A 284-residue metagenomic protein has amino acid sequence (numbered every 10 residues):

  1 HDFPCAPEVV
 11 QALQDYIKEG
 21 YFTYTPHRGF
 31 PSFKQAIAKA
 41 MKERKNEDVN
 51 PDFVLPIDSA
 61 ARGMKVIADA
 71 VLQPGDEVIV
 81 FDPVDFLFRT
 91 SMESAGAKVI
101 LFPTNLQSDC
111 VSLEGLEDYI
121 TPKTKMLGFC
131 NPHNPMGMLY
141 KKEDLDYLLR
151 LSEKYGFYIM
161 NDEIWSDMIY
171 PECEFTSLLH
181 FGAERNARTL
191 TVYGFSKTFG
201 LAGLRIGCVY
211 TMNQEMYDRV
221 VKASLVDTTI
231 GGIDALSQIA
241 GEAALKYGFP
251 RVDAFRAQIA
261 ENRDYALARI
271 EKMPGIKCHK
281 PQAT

Functional and structural regions predicted by a protein language model:
H1-S59, V66, A244-Y247: N-terminal small-domain helix-loop-helix segment of the aminotransferase-like
A70-M92: Conserved PLP-anchoring active-site segment centered on the Schiff-base-forming lysine
A95, L151-Y155, R185, M273: Helix C-cap/helix->beta junction micro-motif
T104-E174: Active-site phosphate-binding strand-loop segment of PLP-dependent enzymes
F181-R219: Active-site PLP attachment segment
E184, E215-S237: Active-site C-terminal subdomain of aminotransferase-like
G232-Q258: Structural motif of enzymes handling amino- and sulfur-group chemistry
Q238, E242, A257-L267, K277-T284: Conserved glycine-rich beta-strand-loop-beta hairpin in the small C-terminal domain of fold type I
